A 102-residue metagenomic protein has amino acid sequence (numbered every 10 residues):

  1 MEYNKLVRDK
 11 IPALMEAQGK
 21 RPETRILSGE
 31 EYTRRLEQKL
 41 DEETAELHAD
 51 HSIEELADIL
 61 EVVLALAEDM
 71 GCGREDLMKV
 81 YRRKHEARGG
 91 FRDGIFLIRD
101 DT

Functional and structural regions predicted by a protein language model:
M1-T102: Flexible "arm" and connector segments at domain edges
